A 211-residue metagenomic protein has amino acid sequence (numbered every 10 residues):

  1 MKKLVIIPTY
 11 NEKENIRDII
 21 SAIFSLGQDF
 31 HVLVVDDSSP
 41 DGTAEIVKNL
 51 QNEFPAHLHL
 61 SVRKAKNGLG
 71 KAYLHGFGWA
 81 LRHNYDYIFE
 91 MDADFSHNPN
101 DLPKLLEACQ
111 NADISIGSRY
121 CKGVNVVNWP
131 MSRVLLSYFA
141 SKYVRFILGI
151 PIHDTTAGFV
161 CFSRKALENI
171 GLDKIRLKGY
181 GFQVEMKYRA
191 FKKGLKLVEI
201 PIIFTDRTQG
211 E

Functional and structural regions predicted by a protein language model:
M1-A22: N-proximal low-complexity "stem/linker" segments adjacent to membrane-targeting elements
K2-L4, H31, E185: Cell-envelope/extracellular polymer assembly enzymes that use nucleotide-activated donors
E14-D18, D41-L50: Acidic helix N-cap motif at the loop->helix transition within catalytic regions of sugar-transfer enzymes
S21-F30: Short, acidic, metal-binding catalytic loop of nucleotide-sugar glycosyltransferases
D29-S39, S61-V62, M91: Short beta-strand/loop segment that forms part of the nucleotide-sugar
D36-E45, F95: A conserved acidic beta->alpha catalytic loop
R63-R82, Y87, P99-Y180, D206-E211: Acceptor/aglycone-binding surface of glycosyltransferases and processive sugar-polymer synthases
P151, K174-K178, K187-T205: Catalytic donor-sugar/metal-binding loop of nucleotide-sugar-dependent glycosyltransferases
